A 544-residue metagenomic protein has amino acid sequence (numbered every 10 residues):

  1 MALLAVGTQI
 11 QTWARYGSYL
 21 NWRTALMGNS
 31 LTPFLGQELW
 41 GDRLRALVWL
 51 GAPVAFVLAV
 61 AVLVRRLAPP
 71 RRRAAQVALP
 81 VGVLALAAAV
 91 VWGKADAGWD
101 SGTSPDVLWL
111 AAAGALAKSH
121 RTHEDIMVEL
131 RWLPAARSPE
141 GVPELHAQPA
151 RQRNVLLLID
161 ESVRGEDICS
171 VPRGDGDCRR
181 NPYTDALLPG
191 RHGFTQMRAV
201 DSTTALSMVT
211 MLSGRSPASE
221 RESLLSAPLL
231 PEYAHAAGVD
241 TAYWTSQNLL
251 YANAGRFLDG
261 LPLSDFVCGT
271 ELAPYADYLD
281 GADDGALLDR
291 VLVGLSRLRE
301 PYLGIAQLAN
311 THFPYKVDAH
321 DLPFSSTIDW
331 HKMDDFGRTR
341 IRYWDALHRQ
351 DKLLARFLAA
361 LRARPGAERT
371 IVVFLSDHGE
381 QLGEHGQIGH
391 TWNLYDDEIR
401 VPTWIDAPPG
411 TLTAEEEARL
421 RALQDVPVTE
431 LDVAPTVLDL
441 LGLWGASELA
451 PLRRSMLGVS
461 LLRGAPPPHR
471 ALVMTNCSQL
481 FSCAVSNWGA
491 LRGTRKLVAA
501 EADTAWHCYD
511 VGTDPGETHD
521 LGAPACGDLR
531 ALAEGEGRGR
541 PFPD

Functional and structural regions predicted by a protein language model:
M1-L108: Transmembrane and membrane-interface helices of multi-pass, inner-membrane envelope-modifying transferases
T32-F34, G445-A446, A490-D544: C-terminal accessory region downstream of the catalytic core in glycan-modifying enzymes
A87-L157, S162-H331, E430, L441: Active-site-proximal alpha/beta segments of enzymes that process anionic O-linked groups
R137-P143, L288-S296, T327-V372, L440 (+1 more regions): A long, amphipathic alpha-helix that forms part of the scaffold/cap immediately adjacent to metal-dependent active
R173, R362-R419: Histidine-centered active-site microenvironments of extracellular/periplasmic hydrolases and transferases
S219-R221, Y275-L279, T339-L347, G389-W392 (+3 more regions): Active-site rim elements
Y233-A237, P408-T411, E416-P466, T513: Non-catalytic, well-ordered alpha-helical segments in soluble enzyme domains
E380-E384, D439-C508: C-terminal cap/loop subdomain of S1 sulfatases and analogous C-terminal strand-loop tails that border
